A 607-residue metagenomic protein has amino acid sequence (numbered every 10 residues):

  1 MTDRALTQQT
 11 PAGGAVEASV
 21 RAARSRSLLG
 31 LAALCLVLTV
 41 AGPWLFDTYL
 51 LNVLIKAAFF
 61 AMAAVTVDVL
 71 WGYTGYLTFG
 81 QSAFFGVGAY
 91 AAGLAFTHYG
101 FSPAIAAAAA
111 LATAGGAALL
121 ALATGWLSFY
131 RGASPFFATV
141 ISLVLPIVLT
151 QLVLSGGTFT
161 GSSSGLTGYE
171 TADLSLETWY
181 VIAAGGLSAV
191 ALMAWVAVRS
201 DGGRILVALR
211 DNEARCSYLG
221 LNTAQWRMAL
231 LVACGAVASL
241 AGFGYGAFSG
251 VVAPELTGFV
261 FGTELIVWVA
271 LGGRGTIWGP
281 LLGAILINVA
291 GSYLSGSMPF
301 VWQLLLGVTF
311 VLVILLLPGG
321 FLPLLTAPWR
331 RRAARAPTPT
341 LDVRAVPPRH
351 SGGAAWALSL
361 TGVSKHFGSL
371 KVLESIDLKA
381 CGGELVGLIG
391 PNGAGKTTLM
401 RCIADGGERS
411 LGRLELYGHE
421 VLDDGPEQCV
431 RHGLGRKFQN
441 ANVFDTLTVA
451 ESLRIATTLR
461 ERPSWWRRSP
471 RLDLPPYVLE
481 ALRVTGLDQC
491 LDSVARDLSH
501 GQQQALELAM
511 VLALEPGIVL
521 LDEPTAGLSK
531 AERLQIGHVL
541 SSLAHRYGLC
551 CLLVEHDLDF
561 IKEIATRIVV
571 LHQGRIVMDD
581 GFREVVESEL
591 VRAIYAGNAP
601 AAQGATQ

Functional and structural regions predicted by a protein language model:
T2-T340: Transmembrane alpha-helices and adjacent helix-loop boundaries
I389-P391: The feature captures the beta-strand-to-loop junction immediately N-terminal to the Walker
A404: Helix-to-loop junction immediately C-terminal to a conserved catalytic motif
G412-E420, H432: Conserved ABC transporter NBD signature motif
V519-E523: Catalytic Walker B motif of ABC-type/P-loop ATPase nucleotide-binding domains
I561-E563: A short, surface-exposed alpha-helical micro-motif characterized by mixed small hydrophobic and charged/polar residues
